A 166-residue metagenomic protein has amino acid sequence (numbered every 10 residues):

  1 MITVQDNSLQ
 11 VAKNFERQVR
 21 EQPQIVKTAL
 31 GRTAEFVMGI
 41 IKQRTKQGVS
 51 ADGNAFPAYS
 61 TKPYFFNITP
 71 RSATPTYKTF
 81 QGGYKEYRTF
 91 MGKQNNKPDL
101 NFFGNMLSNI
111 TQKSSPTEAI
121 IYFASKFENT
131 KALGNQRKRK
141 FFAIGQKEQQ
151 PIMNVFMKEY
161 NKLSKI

Functional and structural regions predicted by a protein language model:
M1-I166: Short, Lys/Arg-rich flexible segments
